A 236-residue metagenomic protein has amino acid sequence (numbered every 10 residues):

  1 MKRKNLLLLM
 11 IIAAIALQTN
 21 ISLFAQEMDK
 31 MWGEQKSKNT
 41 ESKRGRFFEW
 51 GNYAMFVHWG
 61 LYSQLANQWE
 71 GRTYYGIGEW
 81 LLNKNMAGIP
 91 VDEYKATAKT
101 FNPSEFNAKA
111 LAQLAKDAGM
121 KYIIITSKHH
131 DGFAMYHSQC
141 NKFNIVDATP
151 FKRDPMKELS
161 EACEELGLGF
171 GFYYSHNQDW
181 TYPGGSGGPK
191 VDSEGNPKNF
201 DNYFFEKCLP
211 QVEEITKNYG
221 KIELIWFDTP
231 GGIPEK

Functional and structural regions predicted by a protein language model:
M1-E27: Bacterial Sec-dependent N-terminal signal peptides
A25-K236: Mature catalytic domains of secreted/periplasmic carbohydrate-active enzymes
